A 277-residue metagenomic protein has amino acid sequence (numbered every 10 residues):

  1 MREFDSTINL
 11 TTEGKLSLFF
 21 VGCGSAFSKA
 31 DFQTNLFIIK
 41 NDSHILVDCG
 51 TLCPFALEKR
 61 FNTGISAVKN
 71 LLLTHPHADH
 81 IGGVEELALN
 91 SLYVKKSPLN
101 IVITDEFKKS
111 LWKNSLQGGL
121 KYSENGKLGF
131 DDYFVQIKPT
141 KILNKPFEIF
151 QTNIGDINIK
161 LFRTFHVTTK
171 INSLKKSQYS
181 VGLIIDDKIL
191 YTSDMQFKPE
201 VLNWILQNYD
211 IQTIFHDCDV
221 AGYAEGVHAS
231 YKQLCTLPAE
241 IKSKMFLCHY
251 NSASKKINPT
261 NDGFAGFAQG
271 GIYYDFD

Functional and structural regions predicted by a protein language model:
M1-R60, K138-E200, G270-D277: Core dinuclear metal-dependent hydrolase active-site scaffold
E13, T63-S66, G155-I157, Y209 (+1 more regions): Structured loop/turn residues at beta-strand edges in well-structured enzyme cores
S17, S43, P98-N100, Q212 (+1 more regions): Residues at the starts of beta-strands that form the adenosine-phosphate
V47, T74, Y191-S193, H216 (+1 more regions): Active-site flanking residues adjacent to catalytic metal/cofactor-binding acidic residues
G50, T104-F107, D219, N251: Residues in the short beta-alpha loop(s) of Rossmann-like NAD(P)-binding domains
T51-I103, D210-I214: Active-site metal-binding motif and surrounding structural segment of the metallo-beta-lactamase
P98-L143: Acidic/polar short surface loop at catalytic or gating sites that assists cofactor/ion binding and chemistry
M195-D277: Cap/insert and terminal regions of metallo-dependent hydrolase folds
